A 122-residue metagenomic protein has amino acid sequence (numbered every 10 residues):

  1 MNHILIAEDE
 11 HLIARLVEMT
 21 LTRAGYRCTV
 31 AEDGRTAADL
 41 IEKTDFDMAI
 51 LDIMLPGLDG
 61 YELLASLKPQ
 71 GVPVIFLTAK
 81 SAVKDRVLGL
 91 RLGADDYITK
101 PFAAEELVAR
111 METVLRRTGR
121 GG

Functional and structural regions predicted by a protein language model:
M1-G121: N-terminal/domain-start alpha-helical segments
